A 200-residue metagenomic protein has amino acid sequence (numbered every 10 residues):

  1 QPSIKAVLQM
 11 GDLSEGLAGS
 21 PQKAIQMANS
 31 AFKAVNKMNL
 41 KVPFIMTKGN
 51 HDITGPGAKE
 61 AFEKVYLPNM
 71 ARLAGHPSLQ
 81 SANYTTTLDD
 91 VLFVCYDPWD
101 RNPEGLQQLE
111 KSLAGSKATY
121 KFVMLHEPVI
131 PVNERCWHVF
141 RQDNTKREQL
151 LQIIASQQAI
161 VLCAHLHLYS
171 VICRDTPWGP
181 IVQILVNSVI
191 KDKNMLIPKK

Functional and structural regions predicted by a protein language model:
Q1-I25, V132: N-terminal active-site segment of His-dependent metallophosphoesterases
A6-Q9, M46-T47, V123, V161-L162: Residue-level marker for buried hydrophobic side chains located in beta-strands that build the well-ordered beta-sheet
L8-Q9, Y84-L88, L125: Short amphipathic alpha-helical segments, especially helix-boundary/capping motifs
M10, S14, S116-E134: Short acidic, glycine-rich surface-loop motifs adjacent to enzyme active sites
G11-D12, G49-N50, H126, A164-H165: Active-site glycine-centered loops adjacent to acidic/histidine catalytic or metal-binding residues that shape
A18-Y120, C136-I160, L168-K200: Extended active-site neighborhood of metal-dependent phosphoesterases/phosphodiesterases
